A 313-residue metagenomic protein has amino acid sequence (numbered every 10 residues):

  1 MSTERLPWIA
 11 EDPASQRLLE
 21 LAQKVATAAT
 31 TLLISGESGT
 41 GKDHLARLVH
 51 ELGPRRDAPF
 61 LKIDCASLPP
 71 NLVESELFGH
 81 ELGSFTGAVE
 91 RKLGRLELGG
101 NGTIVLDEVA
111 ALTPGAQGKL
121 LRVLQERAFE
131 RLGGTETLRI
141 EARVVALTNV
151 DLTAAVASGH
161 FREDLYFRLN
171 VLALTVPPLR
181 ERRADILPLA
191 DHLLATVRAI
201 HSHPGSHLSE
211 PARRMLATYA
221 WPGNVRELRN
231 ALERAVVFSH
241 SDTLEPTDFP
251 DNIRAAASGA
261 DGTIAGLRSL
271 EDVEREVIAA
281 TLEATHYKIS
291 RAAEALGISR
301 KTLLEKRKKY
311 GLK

Functional and structural regions predicted by a protein language model:
M1-Q16, A26-T27, G53-A58, Q117 (+3 more regions): Nucleotide-binding/hydrolysis machinery
M1-R5, L32-E37, E51, R56 (+6 more regions): N-terminal accessory segments that target, anchor, or regulate ATP-driven/P-loop NTPase machines and associated
P7, E20-T86, E97-T113, P178-R183 (+1 more regions): Conserved post-Walker A coupling segment in P-loop NTPases
L18, T40, A46, I63 (+14 more regions): Conserved RecA-like P-loop NTPase ATPase core
L21, L52, H80, K119 (+2 more regions): Conserved helical "switch/dimer-interface" subregion of ABC/ABC-like ATPase nucleotide-binding domains
L32, S38-G41, R47, T263-K313: Bacterial C-terminal helix-turn-helix
G83-E90, E126-R131, A154-A155, G262: Short gly/ser/thr-rich secondary-structure transition/capping motifs
G118, R122, E130, F167 (+1 more regions): Base-recognition residues in the alpha-helical recognition helix of bacterial helix-turn-helix
